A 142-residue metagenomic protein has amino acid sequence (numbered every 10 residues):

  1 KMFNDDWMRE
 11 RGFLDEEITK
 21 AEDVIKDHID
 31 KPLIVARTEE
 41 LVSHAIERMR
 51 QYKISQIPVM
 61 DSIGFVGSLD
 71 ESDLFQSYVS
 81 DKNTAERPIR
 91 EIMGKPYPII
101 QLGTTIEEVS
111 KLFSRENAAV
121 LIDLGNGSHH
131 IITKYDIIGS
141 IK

Functional and structural regions predicted by a protein language model:
K1-K142: Tandem CBS (Cystathionine beta-synthase) repeat/Bateman regulatory domains
